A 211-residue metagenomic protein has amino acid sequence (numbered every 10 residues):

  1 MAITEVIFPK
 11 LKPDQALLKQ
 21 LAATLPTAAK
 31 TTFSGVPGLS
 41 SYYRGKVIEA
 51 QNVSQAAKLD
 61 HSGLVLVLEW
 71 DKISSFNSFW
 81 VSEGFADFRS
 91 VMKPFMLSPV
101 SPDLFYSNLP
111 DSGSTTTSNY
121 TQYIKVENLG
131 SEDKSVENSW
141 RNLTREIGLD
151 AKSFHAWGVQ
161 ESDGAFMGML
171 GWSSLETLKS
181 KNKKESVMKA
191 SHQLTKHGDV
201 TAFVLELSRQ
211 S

Functional and structural regions predicted by a protein language model:
M1-S211: Short S/T/G/P-rich N-terminal loop/turn motif that feeds into the first structured element of a domain
